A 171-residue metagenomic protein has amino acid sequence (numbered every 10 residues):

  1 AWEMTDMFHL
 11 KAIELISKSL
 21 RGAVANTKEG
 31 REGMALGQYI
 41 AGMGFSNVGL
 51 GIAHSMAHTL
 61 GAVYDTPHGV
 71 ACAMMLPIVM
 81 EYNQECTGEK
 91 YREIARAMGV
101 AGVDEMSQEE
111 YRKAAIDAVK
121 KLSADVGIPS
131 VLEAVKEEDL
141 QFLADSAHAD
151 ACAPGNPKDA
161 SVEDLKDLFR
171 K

Functional and structural regions predicted by a protein language model:
A1-E3, K90-V100, V126: A glycine/threonine-rich phosphate-anchoring loop and its flanking beta-alpha core in nucleotide/phosphate-binding
A1-V48: Carboxylate- and glycine-rich phosphate/diphosphate-binding segment that chelates Mg2+/Mn2+
A12, M34-G42, M56, L76 (+4 more regions): Short alpha-helical scaffolding segments that buttress acidic/His motifs in well-ordered protein cores
R21-G33, R92-G99, V103-E110: C-terminal helix-coil-helix/basic helical segment that borders enzyme active sites and/or dimer interfaces and provides
Y39-C72, D150-G155: Glycine-rich phosphate/pyrophosphate-binding beta-alpha loops
S55, T59-M98: Catalytic phosphate/nucleotide-handling subdomain of diverse soluble enzymes
A101-K171: C-terminal charged capping/lid subdomain of soluble metabolic enzymes
